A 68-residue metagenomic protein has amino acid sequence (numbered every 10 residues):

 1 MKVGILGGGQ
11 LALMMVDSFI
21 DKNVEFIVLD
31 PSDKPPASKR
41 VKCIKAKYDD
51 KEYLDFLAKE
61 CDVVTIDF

Functional and structural regions predicted by a protein language model:
M1-F68: ATP-binding N-terminal substructure of ATP-dependent carboxylate-amine bond-forming enzymes
